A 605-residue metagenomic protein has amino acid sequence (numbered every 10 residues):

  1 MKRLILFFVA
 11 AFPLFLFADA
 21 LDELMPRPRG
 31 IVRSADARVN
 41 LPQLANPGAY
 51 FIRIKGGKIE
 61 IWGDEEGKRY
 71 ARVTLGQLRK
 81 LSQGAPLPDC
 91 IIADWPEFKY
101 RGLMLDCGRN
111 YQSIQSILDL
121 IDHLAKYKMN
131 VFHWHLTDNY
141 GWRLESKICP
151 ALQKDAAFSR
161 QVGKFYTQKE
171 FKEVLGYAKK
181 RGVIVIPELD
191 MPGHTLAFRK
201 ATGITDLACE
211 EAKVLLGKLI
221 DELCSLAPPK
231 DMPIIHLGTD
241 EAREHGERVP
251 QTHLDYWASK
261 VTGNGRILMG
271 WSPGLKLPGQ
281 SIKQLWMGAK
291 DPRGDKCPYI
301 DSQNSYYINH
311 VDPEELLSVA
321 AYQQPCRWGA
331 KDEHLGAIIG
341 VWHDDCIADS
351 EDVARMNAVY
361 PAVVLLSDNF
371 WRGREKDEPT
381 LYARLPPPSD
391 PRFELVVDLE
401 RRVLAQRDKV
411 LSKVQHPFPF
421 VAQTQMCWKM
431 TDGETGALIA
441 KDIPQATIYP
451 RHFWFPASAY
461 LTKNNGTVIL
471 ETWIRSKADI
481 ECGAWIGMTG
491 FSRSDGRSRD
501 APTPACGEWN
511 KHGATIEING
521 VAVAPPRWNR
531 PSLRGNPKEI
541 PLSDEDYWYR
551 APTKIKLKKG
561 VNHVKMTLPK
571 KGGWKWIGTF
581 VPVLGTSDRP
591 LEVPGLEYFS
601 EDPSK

Functional and structural regions predicted by a protein language model:
L6-A11, F17-I92, L268-S272, L277-S281 (+4 more regions): Acidic, contiguous N-terminal accessory segments
L21, P47, F51-I234, Y256 (+4 more regions): Feature activates predominantly on carbohydrate-active enzymes
K200-I282, M287-R293: Active-site neighborhood of glycoside hydrolase catalytic domains
M287-T424: Flexible, acidic glycine-rich loops studded with aromatic residues
K409-A478, R534-Y547, K575, P594 (+1 more regions): Extended carbohydrate-recognition surfaces in non-catalytic/accessory domains of CAZymes and lectin-like proteins
L470-C482, T553-K559: Extracellular and analogous surface-interaction loops
A478-E508: A short beta-strand element within beta-rich, extracytoplasmic domains of secreted/secretory-pathway proteins
G496-G585: Beta-strand-rich ligand-recognition modules
